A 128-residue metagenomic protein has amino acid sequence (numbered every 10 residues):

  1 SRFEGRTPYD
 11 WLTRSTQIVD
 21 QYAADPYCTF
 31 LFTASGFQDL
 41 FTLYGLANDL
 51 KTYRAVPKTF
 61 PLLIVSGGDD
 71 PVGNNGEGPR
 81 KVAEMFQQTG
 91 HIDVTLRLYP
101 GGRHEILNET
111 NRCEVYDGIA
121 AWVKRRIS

Functional and structural regions predicted by a protein language model:
S1-Y27: Alpha/beta-hydrolase-fold enzymes
T33-R54: Active-site nucleophile elbow and catalytic-triad environment of alpha/beta-hydrolase enzymes
D39-T42, K81, E114, G118: Alpha-helical elements of Rossmann-like donor-binding domains used by nucleotide-donor carbohydrate transfer enzymes
A47, T89, D93-S128: Catalytic active-site module of serine/aspartate enzymes centered on a nucleophile-bearing elbow/loop
Y53-K58, T89-H91: Short, conserved loop/helix-junction motifs that constitute active-site signature segments in enzyme catalytic cores
I64-S66: Short beta-strand/loop motif that positions the catalytic acidic residue of the alpha/beta-hydrolase fold
G68-P71, G102-R103: Acidic beta-to-alpha connecting loop that harbors the catalytic carboxylate
P71-K81: Conserved alpha/beta-hydrolase "acid-adjacent" motif
